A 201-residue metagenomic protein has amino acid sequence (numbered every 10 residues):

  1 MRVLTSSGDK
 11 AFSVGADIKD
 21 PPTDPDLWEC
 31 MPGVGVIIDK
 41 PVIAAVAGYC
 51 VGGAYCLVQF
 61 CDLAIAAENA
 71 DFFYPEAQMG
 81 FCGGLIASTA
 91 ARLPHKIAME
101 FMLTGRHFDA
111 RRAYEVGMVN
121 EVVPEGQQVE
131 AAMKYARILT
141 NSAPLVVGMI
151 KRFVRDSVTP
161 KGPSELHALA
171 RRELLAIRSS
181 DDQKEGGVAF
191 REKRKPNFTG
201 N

Functional and structural regions predicted by a protein language model:
M1-T23, V36-A44, L63, A67-D71 (+1 more regions): A structural preference for short, pocket-lining loop segments at secondary-structure junctions
L4, D17, V58, A113 (+2 more regions): Terminal peptide-recognition signature
S13-V51, Y55, G83-A87, R92 (+2 more regions): An acidic, glycine-rich surface segment that forms the CoA-thioester-binding/catalytic face of crotonase-fold enzymes
G15, G52, C82-G83, H107 (+2 more regions): Glycine-rich phosphate-binding loop at the start of an alpha helix
W28, I86, H95-A98, V146-I150 (+3 more regions): A general structural signal for well-ordered alpha-helical segments in protein cores
V36-V46, A54, Q59, N69-M118 (+1 more regions): Conserved catalytic cores of soluble enzyme domains, especially glycine-rich substrate-binding beta-alpha loops
I65-A70, V119-A168, L175, D181 (+1 more regions): C-terminal long alpha-helix characteristic of the crotonase
